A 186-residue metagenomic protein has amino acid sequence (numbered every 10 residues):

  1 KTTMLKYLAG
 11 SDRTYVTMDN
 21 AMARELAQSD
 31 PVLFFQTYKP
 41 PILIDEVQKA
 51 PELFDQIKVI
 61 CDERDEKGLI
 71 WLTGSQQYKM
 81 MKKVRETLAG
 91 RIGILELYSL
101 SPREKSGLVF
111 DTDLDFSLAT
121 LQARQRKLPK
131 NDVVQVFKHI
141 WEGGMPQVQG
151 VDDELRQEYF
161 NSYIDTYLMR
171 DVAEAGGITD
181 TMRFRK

Functional and structural regions predicted by a protein language model:
K1-T2: Walker A/P-loop
L5-K6: Motif I (Walker A/P-loop) of helicase-class P-loop NTPases
D12-I44: Short glycine-rich substrate-engagement loop in P-loop NTPases that contacts/grips substrate
N20-A21, S75-M80, S99-E104: Conserved nucleotide-binding/hydrolysis micro-motifs of P-loop NTPases
E46-A50, Q76-Q77: Conserved Walker B
F54-Y78, K82-T87: Conserved catalytic/switch belt of AAA+ P-loop NTPases
Y78-I94, S106-D111: Short regulatory helix/loop adjacent to the ATP-binding pocket of P-loop NTPases
P102-R103, G107-K186: Interdomain hinge/linker elements that couple catalytic modules in large macromolecular machines
